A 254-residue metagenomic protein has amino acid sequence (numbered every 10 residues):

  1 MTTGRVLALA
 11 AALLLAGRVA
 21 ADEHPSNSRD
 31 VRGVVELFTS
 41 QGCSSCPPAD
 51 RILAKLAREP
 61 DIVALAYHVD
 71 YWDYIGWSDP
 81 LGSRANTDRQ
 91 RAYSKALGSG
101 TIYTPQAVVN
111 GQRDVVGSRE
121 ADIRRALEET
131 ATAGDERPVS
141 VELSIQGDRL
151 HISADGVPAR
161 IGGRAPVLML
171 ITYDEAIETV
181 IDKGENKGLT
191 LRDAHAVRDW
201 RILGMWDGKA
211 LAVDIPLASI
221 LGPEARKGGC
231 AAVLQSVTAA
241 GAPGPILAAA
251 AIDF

Functional and structural regions predicted by a protein language model:
M1-R5: Positively charged n-region of N-terminal signal peptides that target proteins for export
V6-A16: Bacterial N-terminal signal peptides
V19-D22, P216: N-terminal, cleavable Sec-dependent signal peptides of secreted/periplasmic/extracellular proteins
D22-Y103: Active-site-proximal cofactor/substrate-binding loop regions of enzyme domains
P80-G100, R113-F254: Short, conserved sequence motifs used for protein processing/export or organelle targeting and for catalysis
A107: Ligand-binding face of N-terminal immunoglobulin V-set domains in extracellular IgSF glycoproteins
N110: Conserved residues at the C-terminal ends of beta-strands
